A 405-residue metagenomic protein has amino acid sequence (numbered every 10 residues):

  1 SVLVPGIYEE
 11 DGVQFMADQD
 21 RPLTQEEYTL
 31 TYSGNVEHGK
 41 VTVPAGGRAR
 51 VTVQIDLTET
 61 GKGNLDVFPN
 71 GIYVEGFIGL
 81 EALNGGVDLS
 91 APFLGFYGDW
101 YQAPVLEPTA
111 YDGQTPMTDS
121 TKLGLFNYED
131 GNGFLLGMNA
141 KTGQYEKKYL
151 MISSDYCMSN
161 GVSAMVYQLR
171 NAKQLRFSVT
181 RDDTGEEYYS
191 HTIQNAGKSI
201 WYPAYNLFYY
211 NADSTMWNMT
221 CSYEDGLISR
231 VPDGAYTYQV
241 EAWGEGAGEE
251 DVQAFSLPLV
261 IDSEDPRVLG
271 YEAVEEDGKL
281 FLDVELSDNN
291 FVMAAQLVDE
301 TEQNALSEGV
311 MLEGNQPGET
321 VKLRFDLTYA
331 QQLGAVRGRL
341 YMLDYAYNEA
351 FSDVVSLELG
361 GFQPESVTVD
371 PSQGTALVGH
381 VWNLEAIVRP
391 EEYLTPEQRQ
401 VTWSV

Functional and structural regions predicted by a protein language model:
S1-G361: Low-complexity, acidic Ser/Thr/Pro-rich "mucin-like" tracts of secreted and single-pass surface proteins
G361-V405: Extracytoplasmic soluble-region selector
